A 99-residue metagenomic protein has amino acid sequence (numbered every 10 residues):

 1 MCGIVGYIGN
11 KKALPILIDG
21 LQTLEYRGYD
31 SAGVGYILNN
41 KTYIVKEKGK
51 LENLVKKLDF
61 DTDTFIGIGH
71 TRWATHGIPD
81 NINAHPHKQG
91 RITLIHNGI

Functional and structural regions predicted by a protein language model:
M1-I99: N-terminal glutamine amidotransferase
